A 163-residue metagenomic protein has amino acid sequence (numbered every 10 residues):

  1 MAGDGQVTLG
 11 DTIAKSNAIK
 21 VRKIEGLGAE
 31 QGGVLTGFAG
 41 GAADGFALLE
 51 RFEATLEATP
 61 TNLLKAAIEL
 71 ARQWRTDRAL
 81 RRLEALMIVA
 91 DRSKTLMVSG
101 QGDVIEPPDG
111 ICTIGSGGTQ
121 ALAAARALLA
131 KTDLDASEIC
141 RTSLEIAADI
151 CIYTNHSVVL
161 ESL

Functional and structural regions predicted by a protein language model:
M1-A2, A85-A90, L96-M97, N155-S162: Short beta-strand scaffold segments in enzyme catalytic cores
M1-R81, D109, G118-L122, A127-L134: Conserved short S/T/G-enriched processing/targeting/catalytic segments and their helical context
G5-V7, A42, S93, G102 (+1 more regions): Acidic, glycine-rich active-site loops and adjacent beta-strand->loop/helix elements that engage anionic groups
L9-G10, T95-V98, I105-P107, A121-L122 (+1 more regions): Short, well-ordered, mixed-charge alpha-helical segments that flank or form enzyme active sites
D11-A14, I88, V104, S143 (+1 more regions): Homeobox/homeodomain signature
Q73-W74, T95, D109, A130-L163: C-terminal binding/interaction regions
R82-S116: Long, charge-patterned amphipathic alpha-helical coiled-coil/hairpin "stalk" segments used as oligomerization
